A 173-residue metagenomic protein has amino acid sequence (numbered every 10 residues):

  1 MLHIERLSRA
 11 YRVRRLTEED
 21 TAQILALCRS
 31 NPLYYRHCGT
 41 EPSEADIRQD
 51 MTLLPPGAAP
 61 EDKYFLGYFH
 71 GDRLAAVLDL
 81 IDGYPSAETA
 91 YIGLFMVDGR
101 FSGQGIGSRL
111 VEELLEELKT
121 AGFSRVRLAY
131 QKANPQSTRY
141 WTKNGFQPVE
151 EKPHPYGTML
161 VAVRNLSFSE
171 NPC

Functional and structural regions predicted by a protein language model:
H3-T21, A26-R100, V111-E113, E117 (+3 more regions): Acetyl-CoA-dependent GNAT
D98-R100, Q104, K132-A133: Active-site acidic-Proline motif in GNAT/NAT acetyltransferases
S108: Residues forming the Rossmann-fold NAD(P)(H) cofactor-binding site
L118-A129: Conserved GNAT acetyl-CoA-binding A-motif
L128-T138, P155-M159: Conserved beta-strand-loop-alpha-helix junction that forms the acyl-donor binding cleft
T142-E150: Conserved acetyl-CoA-binding loop of GNAT-fold acetyltransferases
